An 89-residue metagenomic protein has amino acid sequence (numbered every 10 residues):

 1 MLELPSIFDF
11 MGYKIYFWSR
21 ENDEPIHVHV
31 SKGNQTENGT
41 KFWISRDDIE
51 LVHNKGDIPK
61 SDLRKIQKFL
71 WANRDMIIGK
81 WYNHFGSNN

Functional and structural regions predicted by a protein language model:
M1-I26: Short, charged/polar N-terminal "headpieces" of proteins
L4-G12, T36, L63, D75 (+1 more regions): Generic detection of intrinsically disordered/low-complexity segments and helix-coil linkers/edges
W18-K60: A short, structured beta-strand/loop element
N54-N89: Well-ordered alpha/beta subsegment
